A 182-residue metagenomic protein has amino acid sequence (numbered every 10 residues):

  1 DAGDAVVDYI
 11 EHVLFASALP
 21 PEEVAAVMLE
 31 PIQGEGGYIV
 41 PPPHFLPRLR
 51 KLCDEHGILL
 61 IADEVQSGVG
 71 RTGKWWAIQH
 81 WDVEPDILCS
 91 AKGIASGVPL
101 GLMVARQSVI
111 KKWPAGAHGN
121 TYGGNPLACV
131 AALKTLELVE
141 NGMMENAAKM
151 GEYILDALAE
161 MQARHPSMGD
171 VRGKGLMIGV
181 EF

Functional and structural regions predicted by a protein language model:
D1-F182: Conserved N-terminal phosphate-binding loop of PLP-dependent enzymes in the Aspartate aminotransferase
